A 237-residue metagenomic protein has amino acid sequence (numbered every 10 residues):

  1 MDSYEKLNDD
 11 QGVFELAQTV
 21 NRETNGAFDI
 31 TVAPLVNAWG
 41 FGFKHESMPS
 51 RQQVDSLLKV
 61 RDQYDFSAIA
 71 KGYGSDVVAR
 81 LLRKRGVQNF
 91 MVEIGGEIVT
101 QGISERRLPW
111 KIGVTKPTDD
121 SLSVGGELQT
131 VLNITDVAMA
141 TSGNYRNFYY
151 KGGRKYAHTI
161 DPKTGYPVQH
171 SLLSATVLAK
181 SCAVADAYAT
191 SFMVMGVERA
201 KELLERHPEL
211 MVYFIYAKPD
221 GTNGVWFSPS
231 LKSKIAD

Functional and structural regions predicted by a protein language model:
M1-D237: Mature catalytic core of soluble alpha/beta enzymes
